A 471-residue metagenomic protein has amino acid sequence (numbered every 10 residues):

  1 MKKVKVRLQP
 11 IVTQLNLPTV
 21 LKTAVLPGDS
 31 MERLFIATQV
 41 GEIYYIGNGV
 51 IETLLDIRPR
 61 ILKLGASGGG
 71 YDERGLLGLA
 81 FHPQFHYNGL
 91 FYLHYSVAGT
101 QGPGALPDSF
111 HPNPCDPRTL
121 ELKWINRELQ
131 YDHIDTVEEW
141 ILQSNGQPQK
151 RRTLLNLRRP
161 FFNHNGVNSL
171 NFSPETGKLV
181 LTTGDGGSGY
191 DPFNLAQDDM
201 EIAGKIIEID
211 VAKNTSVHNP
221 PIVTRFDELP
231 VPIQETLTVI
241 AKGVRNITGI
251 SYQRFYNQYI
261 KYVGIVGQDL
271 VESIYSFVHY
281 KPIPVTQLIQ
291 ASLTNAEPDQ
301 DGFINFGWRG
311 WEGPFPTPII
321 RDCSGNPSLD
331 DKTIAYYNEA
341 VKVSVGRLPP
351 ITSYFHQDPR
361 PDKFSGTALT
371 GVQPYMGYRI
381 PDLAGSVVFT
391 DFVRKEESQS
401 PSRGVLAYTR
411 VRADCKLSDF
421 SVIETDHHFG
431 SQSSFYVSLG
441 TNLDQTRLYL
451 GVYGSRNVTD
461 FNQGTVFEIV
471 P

Functional and structural regions predicted by a protein language model:
M1-L26, R58-G68: Asp/Glu-centered strand-loop micro-motifs enriched in Gly/Pro and often flanked by an aromatic residue
M1-N16, Q147-R152, I233-E235, I423: A short helix->beta-strand "capping" segment at the edge of beta-propeller domains
P10-G41, G366-P374: Beta-strand-rich domains and repeat architectures in extracellular enzymes and scaffolds, especially beta-propellers
P10-N16, D56, G68-Y71, L155-F161 (+3 more regions): Surface loop/turn motifs at the tips and blade-to-blade linkers of beta-strand repeat domains
L21, L79, L170, I247-I250 (+2 more regions): Hydrophobic core register within WD40 beta-propeller blades
M31-P59, R403, R412-D414: Beta-propeller domains
G65-G69, R74-L76, Q84, A98-L122 (+8 more regions): Beta-propeller domain segments
G104-N171: Asp-box/WD-like beta-propeller blade repeats and closely related beta-sheet repeat scaffolds
